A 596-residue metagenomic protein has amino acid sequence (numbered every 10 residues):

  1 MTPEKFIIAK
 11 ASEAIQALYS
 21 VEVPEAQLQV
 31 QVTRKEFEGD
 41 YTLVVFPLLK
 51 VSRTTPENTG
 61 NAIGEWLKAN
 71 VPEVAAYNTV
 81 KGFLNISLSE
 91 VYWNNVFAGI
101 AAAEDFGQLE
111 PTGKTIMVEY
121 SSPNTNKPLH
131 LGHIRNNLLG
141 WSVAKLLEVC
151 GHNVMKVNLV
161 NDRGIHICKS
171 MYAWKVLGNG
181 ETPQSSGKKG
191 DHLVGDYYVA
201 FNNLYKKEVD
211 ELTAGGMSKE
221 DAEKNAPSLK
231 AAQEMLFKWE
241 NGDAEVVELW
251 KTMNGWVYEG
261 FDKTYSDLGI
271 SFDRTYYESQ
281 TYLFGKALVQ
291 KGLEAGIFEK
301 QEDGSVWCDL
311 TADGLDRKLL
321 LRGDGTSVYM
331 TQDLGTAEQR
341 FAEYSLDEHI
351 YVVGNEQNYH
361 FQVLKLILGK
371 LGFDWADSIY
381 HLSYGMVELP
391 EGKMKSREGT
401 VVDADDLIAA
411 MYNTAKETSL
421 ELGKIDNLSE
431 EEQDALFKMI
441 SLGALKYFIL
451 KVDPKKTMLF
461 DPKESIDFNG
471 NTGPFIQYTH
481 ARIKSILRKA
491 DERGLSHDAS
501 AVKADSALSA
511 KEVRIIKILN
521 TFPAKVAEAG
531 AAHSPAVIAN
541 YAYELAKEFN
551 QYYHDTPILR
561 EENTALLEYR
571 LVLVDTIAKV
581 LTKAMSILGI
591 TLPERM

Functional and structural regions predicted by a protein language model:
M1-N94, E110-M596: Non-catalytic interaction-recognition regions
N95-I100: Short, charged, solvent-exposed linker or helix-capping segments at domain edges/interfaces that act as flexible hinges
A101-E110: Flexible, low-complexity linker/hinge segments
